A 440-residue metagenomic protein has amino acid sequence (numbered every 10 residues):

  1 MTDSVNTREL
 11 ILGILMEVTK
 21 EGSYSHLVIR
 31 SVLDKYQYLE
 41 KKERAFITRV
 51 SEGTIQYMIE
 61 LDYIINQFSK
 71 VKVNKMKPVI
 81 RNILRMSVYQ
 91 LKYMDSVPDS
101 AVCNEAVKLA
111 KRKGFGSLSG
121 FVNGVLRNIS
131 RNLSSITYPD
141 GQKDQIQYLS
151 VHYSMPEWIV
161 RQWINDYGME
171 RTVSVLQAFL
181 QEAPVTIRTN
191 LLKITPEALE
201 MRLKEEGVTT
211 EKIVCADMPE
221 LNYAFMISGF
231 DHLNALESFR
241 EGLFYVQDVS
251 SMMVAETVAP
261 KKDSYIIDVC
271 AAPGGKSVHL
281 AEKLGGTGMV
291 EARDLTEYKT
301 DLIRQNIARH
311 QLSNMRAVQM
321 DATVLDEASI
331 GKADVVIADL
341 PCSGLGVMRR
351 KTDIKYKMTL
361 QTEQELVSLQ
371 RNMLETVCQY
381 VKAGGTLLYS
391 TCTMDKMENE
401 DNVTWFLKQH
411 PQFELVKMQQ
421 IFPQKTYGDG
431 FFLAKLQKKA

Functional and structural regions predicted by a protein language model:
M1-A440: S-adenosylmethionine
